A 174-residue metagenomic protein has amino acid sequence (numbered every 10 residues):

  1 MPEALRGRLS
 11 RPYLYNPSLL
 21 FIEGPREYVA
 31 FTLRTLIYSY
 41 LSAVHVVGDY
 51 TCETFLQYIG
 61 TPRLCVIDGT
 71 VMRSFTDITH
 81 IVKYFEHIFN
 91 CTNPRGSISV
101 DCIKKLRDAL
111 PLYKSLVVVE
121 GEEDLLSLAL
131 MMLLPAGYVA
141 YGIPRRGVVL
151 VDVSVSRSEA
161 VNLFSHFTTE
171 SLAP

Functional and structural regions predicted by a protein language model:
P2-E159: Conserved mixed alpha/beta catalytic, RNA-binding, or beta-rich assembly cores of soluble enzyme, regulatory
V155-P174: Charged phosphate-binding loop/patch that engages nucleotide di/tri-phosphates or the phosphate backbone of nucleic
